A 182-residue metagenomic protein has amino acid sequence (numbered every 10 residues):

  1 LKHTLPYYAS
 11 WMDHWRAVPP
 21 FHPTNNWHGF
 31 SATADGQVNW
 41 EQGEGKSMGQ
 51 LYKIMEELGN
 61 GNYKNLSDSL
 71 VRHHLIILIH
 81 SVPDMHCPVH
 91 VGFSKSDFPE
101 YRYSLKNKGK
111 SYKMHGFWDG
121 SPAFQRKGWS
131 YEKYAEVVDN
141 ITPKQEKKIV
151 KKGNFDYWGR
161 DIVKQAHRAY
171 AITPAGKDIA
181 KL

Functional and structural regions predicted by a protein language model:
L1-S81, P88-L182: N-terminal, motif-rich segments that launch catalysis or mediate targeting to/interaction with membranes, typified by
